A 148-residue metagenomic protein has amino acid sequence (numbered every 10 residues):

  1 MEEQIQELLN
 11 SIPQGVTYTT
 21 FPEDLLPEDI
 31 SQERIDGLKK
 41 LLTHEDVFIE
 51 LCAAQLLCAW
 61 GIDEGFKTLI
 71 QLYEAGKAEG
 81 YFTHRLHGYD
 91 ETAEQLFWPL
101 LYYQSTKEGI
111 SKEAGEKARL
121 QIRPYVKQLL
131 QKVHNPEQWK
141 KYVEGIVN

Functional and structural regions predicted by a protein language model:
M1-V147: Extended repeat-based scaffolds of very large eukaryotic assembly and lipid-transport proteins
